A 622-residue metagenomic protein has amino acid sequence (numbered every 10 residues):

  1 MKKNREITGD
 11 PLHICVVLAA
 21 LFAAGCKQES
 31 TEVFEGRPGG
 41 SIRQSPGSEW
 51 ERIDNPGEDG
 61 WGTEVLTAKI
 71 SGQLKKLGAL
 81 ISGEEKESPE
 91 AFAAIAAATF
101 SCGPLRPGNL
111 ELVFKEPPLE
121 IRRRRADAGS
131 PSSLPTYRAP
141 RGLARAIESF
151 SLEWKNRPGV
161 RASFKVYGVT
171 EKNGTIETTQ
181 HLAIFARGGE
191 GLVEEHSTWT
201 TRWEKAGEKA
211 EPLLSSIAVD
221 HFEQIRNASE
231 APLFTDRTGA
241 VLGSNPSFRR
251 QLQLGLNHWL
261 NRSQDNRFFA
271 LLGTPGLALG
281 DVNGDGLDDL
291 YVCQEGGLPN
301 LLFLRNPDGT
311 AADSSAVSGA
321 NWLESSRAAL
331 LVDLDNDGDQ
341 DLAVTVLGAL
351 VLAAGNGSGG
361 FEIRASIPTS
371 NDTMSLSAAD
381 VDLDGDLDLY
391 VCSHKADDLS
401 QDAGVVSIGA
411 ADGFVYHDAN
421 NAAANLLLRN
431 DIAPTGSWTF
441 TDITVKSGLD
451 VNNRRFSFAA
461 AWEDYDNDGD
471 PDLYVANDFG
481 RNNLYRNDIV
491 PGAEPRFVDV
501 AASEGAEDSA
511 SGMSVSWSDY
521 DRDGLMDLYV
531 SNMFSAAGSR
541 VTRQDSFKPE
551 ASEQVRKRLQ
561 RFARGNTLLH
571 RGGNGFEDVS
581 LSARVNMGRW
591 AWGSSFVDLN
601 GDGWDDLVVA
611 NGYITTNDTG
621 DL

Functional and structural regions predicted by a protein language model:
K3-C15: Bacterial N-terminal signal peptides that target proteins for export
I7, L21-F22, A423: A general, composition-driven signal for non-globular sequence regions
H13-A23: Bacterial N-terminal signal peptides
C26-L622: Acidic, glycine/proline-rich Ca2+-coordinating loop motifs
